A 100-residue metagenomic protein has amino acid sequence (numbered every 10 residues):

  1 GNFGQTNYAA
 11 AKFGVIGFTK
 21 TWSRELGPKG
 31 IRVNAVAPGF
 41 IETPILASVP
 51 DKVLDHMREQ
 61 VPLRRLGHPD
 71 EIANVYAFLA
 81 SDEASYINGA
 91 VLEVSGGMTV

Functional and structural regions predicted by a protein language model:
G1-T6, P28-K29, R64, D82: Active-site loop immediately N-terminal to the catalytic Tyr-X3-Lys motif of short-chain dehydrogenase/reductase
A11, T19: Active-site helix of classical SDR
I16, A37-S48: Short, flexible catalytic-loop segment of classical short-chain dehydrogenase/reductase
L26-P28, I41, G67, A80: A short hydrophobic alpha-helix cap/turn motif
G27, R32, I87-G89: Short, small/polar-rich loop/turn modules that mediate ligand/substrate recognition or access, typified
A35, R58-E83, I87, G96: C-terminal helical subdomain
A47-V61: A short C-terminal helix-loop "cap" of Rossmann-like NAD(P)-dependent dehydrogenase/epimerase domains
